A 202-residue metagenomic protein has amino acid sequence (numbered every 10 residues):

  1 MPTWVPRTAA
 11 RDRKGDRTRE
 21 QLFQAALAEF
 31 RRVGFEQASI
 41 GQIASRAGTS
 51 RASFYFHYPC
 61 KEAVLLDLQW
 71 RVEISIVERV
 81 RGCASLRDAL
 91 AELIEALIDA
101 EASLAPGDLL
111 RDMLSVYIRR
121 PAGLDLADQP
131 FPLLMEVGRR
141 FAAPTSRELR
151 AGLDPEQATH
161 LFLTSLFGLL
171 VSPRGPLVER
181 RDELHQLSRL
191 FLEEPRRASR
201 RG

Functional and structural regions predicted by a protein language model:
M1-V33, Q37-R46, E62-A63: Basic, helix-initiating cap at the start of DNA-binding domains
A47-Y58: Short hydrophobic/aromatic patch on the recognition helix
V64-V72: Alpha-helical DNA-contacting segments of helix-turn-helix folds
D67, E78-G107, P155, T159-F162: Hydrophobic alpha-helical connector segments
V77, R120-L149, P155-H160, D182: Amphipathic alpha-helical packing segments from all-alpha helical-bundle domains
D99-S103, A143, T159-E179, F191-R201: Amphipathic C-terminal alpha-helical segment
E101-L124, V171: Amphipathic alpha-helical segments used for helix-helix packing
